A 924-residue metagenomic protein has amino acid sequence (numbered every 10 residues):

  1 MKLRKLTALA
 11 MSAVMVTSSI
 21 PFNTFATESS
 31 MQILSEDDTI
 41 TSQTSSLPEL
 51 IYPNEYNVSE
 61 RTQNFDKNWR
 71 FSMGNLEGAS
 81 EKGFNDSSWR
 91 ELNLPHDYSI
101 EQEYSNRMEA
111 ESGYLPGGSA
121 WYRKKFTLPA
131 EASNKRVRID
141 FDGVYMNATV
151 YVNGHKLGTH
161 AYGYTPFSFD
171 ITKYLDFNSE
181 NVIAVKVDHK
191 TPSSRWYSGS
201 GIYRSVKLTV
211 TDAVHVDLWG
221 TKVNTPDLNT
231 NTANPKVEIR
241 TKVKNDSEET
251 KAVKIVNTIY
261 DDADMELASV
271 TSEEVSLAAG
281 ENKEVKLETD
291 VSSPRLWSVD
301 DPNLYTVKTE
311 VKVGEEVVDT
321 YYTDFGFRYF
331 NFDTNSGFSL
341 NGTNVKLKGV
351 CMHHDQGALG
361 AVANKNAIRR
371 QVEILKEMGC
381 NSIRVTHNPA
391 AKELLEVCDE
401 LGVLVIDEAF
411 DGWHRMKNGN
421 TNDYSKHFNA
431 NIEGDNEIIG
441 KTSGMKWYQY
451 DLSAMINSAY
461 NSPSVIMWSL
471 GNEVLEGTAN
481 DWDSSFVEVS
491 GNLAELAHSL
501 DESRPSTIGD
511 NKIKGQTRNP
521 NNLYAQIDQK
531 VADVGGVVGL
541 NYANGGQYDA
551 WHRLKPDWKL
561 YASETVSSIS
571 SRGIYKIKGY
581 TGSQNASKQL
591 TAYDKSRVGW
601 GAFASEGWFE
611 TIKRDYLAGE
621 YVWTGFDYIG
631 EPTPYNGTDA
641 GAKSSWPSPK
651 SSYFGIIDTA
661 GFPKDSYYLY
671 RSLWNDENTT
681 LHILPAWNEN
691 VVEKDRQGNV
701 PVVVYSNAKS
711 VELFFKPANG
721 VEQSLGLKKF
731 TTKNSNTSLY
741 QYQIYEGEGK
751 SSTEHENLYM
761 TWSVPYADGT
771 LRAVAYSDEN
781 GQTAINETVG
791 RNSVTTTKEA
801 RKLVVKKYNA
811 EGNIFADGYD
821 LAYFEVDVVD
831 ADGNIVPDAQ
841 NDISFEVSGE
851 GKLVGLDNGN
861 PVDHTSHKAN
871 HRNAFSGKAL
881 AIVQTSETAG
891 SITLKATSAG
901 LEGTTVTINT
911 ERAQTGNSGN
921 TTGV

Functional and structural regions predicted by a protein language model:
T17-Q32: Sec-dependent signal peptide cleavage junction
E36-L76, S88-P129, D142-V144, V182-K251 (+4 more regions): Non-catalytic, glycine-rich low-complexity segments
D37-I40, L47-N57, D97-E103, H155 (+4 more regions): Extended substrate-binding grooves/exosites of carbohydrate-active enzymes
I51, E55-Y56, Q63, R70-N75 (+13 more regions): Accessory beta-strand-rich segments of carbohydrate-active enzymes
K82-N85, K251-V256, V299-T306, N699 (+6 more regions): Short flexible loop/turn segments that cap and initiate beta-strands
D176-N178, R240-D333, T761-G769, S777 (+3 more regions): Extended acidic/polar, glycine-enriched regions that form or flank non-catalytic beta-rich accessory modules
I239-V243, E310, V704-S706, V774-A775 (+4 more regions): Beta-strand-rich structural segments
S672-P701, N707-A708, R791-Y823, D827-V836 (+1 more regions): Short S/T/G/P-enriched beta-strand
